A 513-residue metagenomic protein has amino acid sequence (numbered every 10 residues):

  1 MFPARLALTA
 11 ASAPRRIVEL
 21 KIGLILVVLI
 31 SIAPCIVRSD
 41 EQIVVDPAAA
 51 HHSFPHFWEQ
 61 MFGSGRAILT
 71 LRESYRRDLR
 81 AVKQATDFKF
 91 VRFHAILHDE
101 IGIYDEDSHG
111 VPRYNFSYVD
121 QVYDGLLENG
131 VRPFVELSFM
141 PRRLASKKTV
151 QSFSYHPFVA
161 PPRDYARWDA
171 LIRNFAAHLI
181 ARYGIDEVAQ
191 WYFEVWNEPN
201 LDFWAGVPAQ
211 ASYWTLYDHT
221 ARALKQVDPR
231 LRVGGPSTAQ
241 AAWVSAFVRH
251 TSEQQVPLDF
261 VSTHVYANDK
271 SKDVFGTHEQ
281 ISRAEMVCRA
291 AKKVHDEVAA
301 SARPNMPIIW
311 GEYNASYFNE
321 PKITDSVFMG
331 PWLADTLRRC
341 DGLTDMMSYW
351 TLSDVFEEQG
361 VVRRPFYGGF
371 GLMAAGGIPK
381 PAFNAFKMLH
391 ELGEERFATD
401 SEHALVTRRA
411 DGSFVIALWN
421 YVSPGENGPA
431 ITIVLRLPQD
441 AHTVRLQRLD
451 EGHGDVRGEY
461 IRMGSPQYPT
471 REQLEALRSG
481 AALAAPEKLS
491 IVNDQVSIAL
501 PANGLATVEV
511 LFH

Functional and structural regions predicted by a protein language model:
K21-A33: Bacterial N-terminal signal peptides
R38-K89: Mature N-terminal, pre-catalytic/accessory segment of carbohydrate-active enzymes
L69-K83, V244-T251, G330-T336: Short, acidic/polar
T86-S282, K293: Substrate-binding cleft and catalytic face of glycoside hydrolase catalytic domains, especially the flexible beta-alpha
L258, V265-S301, Y317-K322, S326-V327 (+4 more regions): Substrate-binding surface in catalytic domains of secreted glycosidases
I309-N427: Aromatic/acidic polysaccharide-binding cleft in carbohydrate-active enzymes
E402-R462, A502-E509: Carbohydrate-binding surface patches
Q439-V496: Acidic, Ser/Thr/Pro-rich beta/coil linker or hinge segments at domain junctions
